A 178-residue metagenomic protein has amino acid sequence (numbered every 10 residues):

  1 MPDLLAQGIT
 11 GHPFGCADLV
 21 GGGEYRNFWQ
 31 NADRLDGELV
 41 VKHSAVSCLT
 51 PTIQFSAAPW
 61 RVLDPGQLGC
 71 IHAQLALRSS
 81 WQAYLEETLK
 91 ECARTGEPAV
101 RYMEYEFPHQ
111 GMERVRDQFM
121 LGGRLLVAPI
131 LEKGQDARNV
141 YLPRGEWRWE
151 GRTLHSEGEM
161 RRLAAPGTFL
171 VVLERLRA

Functional and structural regions predicted by a protein language model:
M1-F169, E174-R175: Catalytic-domain carbohydrate-binding cleft regions of carbohydrate-active enzymes
